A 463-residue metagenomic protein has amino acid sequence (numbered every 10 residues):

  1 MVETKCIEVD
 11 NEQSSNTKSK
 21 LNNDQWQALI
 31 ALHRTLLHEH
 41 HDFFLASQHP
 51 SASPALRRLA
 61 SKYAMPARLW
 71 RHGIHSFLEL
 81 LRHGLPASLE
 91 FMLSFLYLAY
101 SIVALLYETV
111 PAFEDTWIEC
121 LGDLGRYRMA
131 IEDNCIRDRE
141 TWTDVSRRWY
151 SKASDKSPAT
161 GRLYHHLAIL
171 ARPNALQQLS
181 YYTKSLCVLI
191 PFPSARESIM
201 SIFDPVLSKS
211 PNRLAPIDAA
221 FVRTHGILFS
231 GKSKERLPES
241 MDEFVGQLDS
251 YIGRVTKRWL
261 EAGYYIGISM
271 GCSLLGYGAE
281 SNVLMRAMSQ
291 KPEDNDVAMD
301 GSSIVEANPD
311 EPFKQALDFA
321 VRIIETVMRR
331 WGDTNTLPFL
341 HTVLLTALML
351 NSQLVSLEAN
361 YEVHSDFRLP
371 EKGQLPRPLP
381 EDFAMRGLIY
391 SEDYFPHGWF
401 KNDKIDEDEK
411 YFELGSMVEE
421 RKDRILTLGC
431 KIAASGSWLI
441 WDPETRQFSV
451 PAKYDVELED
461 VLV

Functional and structural regions predicted by a protein language model:
M1-F113, N308, P312, W331-F339 (+2 more regions): Long, acidic/serine-threonine-rich intrinsically disordered regions with weak helical/coil propensity that act as
Q27-E39, S61-G84, P111-E132, P158-I169 (+5 more regions): Amphipathic alpha-helical repeat scaffolds of TPR domains
S47-R57, W70, S210-A452: Extended alpha-helical solenoid scaffold regions that build the rod-like backbones of large eukaryotic assemblies
R82-F91, R128-W142, N174, Q353: Short coil/turn connectors between adjacent alpha-helices in alpha-solenoid helical repeat scaffolds
A99-D123, Y127-S151: Fold-level signal for large, globular catalytic cores of enzyme and receptor domains
I102, W149, K156, V188 (+2 more regions): Residue position in alpha-helical solenoids
C135-D204: Internal alpha-helical scaffold/solenoid segments in large eukaryotic proteins
